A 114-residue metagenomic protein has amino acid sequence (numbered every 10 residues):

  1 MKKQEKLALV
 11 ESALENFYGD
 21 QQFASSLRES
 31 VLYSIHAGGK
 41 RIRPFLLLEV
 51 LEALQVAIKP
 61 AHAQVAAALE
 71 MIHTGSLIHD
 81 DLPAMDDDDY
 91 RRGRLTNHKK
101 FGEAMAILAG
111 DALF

Functional and structural regions predicted by a protein language model:
M1-Y18: N-terminal amphipathic/basic leader segments beginning at the initiator methionine
E15-F114: Mg2+-dependent prenyl diphosphate-binding active-site environment of isoprenoid biosynthetic enzymes
